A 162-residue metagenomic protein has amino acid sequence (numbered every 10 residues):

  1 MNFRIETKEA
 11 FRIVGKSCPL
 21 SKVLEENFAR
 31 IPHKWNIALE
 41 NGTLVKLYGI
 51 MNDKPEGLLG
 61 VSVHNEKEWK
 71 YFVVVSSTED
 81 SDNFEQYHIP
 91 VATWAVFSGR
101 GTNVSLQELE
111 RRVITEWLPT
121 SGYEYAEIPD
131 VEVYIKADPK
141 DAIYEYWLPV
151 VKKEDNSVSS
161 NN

Functional and structural regions predicted by a protein language model:
M1-N162: A solvent-exposed interaction/effector surface
